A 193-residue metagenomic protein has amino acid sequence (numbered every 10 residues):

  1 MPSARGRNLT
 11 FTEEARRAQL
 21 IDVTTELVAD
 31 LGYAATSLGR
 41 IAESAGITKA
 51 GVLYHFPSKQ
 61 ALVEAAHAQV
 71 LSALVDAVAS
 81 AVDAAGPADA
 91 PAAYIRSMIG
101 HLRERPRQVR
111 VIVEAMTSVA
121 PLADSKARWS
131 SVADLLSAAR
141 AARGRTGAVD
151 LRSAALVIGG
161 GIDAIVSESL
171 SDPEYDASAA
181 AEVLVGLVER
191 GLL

Functional and structural regions predicted by a protein language model:
M1-A15: N-terminal intrinsically disordered/low-complexity leader segments
N8, G32-Y33, Y54, T146 (+1 more regions): Helix-turn-helix/winged-helix DNA-binding modules
Q19, V23, L27-A61, A65: Helix-turn-helix
A61, A65, A79-P106, A154 (+2 more regions): Hydrophobic alpha-helical connector segments
S72-A79, E104, S118-G144, R152-L156 (+2 more regions): Amphipathic alpha-helical packing segments from all-alpha helical-bundle domains
I99-P121, S167-E168: Amphipathic alpha-helical segments used for helix-helix packing
A148-S169, D176-G191: Hydrophobic alpha-helical segments that form the core of small-molecule binding pockets and/or dimer interfaces
